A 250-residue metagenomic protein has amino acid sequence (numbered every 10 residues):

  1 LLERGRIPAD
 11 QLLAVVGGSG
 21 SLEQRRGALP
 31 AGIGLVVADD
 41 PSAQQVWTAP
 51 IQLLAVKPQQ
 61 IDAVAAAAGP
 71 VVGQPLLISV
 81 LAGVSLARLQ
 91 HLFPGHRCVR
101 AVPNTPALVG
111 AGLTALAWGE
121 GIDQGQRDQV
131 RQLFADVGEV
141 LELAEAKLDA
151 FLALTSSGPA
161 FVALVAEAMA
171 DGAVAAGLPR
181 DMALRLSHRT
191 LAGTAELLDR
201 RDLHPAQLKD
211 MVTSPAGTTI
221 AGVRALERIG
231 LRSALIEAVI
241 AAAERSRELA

Functional and structural regions predicted by a protein language model:
L2-I7: Gly/Ala-rich phosphate-binding loop of Rossmann-like dinucleotide-binding domains, activating on the conserved
L12, L22, P179-L186, L208 (+1 more regions): Small-residue helix-packing motif on alpha-helices
L13, S19-L116: Rossmann-like NAD(P)(H) cofactor-binding subdomain of soluble oxidoreductases
L53, E167, I236-I240: N-terminal loops that bind phosphate or other acidic moieties and the adjacent beta-alpha structural core
R88-C98, L113-F151, V162-R200, R245: Internal alpha-helical scaffold of NAD(P)-dependent oxidoreductase catalytic cores
G158: Aromatic-residue-lined binding/catalytic grooves and analogous aromatic/hydrophobic interfacial grooves in multimeric
H188-A250: NAD(P)-dependent Rossmann-like dehydrogenase/reductase catalytic/cofactor-binding core
